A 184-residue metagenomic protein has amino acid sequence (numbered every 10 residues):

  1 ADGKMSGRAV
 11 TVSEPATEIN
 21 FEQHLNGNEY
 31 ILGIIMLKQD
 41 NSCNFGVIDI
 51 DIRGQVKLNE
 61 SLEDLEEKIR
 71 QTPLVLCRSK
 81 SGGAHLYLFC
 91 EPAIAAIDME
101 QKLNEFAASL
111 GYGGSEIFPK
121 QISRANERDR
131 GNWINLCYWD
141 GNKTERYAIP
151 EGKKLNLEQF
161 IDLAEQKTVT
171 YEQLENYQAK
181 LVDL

Functional and structural regions predicted by a protein language model:
A1, E60-V75, C90-E116, D129-L184: Replication-associated primase and helicase/ATPase modules
A1-G82, F89-E105, Y112: Signature for HUH/AEP ssDNA processing cores
L25, Q39-N41, R124-E127, E151: Residue-level signal for the start and early helices of compact helical domains
G83, P119-G131: Beta-rich nucleic-acid/ligand-interaction surfaces
